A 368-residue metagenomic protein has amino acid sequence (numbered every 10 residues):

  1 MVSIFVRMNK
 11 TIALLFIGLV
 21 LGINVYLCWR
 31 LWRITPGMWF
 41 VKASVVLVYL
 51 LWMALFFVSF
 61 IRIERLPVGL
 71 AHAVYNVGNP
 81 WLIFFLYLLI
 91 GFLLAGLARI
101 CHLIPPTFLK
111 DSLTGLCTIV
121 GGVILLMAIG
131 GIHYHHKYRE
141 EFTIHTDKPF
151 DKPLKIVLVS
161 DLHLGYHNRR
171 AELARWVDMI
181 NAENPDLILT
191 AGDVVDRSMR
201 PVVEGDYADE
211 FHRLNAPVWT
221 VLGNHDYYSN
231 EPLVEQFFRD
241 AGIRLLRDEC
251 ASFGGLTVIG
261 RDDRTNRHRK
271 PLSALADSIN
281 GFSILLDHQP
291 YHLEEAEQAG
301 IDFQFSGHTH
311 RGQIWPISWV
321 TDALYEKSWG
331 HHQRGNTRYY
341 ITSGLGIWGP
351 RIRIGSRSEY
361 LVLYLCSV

Functional and structural regions predicted by a protein language model:
M1-H135: Non-catalytic terminal accessory segments
I4, I12, I17, I23 (+22 more regions): Weak global preference for isoleucine
G115, I124-P149, G165-A171: Hydrophobic alpha-helical transmembrane segments in integral membrane proteins
H145-V368: Soluble catalytic domains of enzymes that build or remodel membrane lipids, polysaccharides, and related
